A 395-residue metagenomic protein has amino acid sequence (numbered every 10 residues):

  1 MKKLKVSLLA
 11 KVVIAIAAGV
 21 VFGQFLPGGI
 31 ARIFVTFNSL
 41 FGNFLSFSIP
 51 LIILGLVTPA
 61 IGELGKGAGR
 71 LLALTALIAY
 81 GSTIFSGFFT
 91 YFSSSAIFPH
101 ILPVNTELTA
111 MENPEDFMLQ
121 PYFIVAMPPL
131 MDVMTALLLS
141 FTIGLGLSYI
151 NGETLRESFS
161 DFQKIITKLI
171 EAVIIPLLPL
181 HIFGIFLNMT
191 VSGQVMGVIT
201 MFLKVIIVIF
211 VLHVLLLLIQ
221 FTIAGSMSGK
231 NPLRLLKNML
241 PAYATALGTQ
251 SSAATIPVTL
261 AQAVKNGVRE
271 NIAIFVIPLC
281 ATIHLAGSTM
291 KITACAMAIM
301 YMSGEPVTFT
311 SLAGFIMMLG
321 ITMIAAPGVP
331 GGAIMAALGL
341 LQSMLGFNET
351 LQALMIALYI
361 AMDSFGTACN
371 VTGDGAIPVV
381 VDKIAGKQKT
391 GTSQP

Functional and structural regions predicted by a protein language model:
K2-P27, S39-S48, R70-R234, G391-P395: Signature of multi-pass transmembrane helix bundles
P27, A60-R70, P99, S148-E153 (+7 more regions): Juxtamembrane helix-boundary/capping and inter-helix hinge elements in multi-pass membrane proteins
R32-S46, E157-A172, K237-T245, A261-K265 (+3 more regions): Short amphipathic alpha-helical coupling elements at transmembrane boundaries
I33, G69, A73, V195-L203 (+3 more regions): Membrane-water interface of transmembrane alpha-helices in multipass transporters/channels
L40, F44, V57-T58, T75-Y80 (+9 more regions): Transmembrane helix-bundle signature of multi-pass membrane transporters/permeases
G69-T75, A172-I175, K265-A281, V307-T310 (+2 more regions): Membrane-interface alpha-helices at helix entry/exit sites of multi-pass transporters
M111-E112, L236-T293, G320-I334, A361-V380: Alpha-helical membrane segments and immediately flanking helix-loop junctions that form or couple to the substrate/ion
T293-P395: Transmembrane alpha-helical segments and their short flanking loops that form helix-hairpins/helix-helix interfaces
